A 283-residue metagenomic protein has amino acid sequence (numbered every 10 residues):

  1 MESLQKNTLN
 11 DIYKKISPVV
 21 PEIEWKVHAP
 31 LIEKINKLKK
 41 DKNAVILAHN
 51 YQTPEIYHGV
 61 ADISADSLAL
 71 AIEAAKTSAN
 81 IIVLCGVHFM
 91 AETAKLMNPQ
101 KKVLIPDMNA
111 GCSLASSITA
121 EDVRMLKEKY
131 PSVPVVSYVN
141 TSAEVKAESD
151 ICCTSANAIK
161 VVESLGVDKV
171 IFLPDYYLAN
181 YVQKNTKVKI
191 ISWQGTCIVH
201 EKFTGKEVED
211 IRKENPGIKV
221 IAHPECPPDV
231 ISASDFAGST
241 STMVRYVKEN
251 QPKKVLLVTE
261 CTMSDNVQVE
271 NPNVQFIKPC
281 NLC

Functional and structural regions predicted by a protein language model:
E2-C283: Active-site loop-to-helix "anion-binding N-cap" substructures in soluble metabolic enzymes
